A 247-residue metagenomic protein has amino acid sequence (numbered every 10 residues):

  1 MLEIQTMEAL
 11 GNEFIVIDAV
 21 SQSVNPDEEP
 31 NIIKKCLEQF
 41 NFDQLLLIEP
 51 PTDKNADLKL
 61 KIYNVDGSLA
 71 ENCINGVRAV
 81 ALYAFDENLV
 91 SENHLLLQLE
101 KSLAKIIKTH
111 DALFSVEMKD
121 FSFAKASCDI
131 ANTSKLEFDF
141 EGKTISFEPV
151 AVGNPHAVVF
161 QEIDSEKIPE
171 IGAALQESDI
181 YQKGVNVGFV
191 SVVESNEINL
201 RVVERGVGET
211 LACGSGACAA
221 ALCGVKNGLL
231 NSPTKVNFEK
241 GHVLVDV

Functional and structural regions predicted by a protein language model:
M1-H110, A157-V247: A glycine-rich beta-to-alpha transition motif near the start of alpha/beta enzyme domains, typified by
A70, K119-D120, A126, F160: Flexible, glycine/proline-enriched loop segments at strand-loop-helix junctions that form or flank small-ligand binding
A112-K119: Short, solvent-exposed secondary-structure boundary/capping segments
V116, E148, C213: Beta-strand scaffold of nucleotide-dependent catalytic cores
F121-S122, D129, P155, Q182: Proline-rich low-complexity regions
S122-S146, I168: Active-site glycine-rich loop that binds ribose-phosphate moieties when present
E137-D164: Internal active-site segments that recognize and position negatively charged phosphoryl groups and nucleotide moieties
